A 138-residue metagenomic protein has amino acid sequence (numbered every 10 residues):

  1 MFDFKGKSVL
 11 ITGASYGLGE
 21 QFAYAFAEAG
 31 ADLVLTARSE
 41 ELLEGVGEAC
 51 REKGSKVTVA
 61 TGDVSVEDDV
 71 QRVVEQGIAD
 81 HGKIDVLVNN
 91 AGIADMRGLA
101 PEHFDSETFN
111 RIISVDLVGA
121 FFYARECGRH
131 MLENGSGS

Functional and structural regions predicted by a protein language model:
K7, S55-K56, K83-I84, M131-S138: Active-site loop of short-chain dehydrogenase/reductase
S15-Y16: Conserved glycine-rich cofactor-binding loop
A31-V46: Conserved glycine-rich Rossmann-like NAD(P)H-binding loop of the short-chain dehydrogenase/reductase
T61-V73, S106: The beta1-alpha1 cofactor-binding region of Rossmann-like NAD(H)/NADP(H)-dependent oxidoreductases
A91-M96: Conserved NAD(P)H cofactor-binding loop of Rossmann-fold oxidoreductase domains
G98-P101, D105-N110: Substrate-binding pocket helix/loop in short-chain dehydrogenase/reductase
A124-R125: A short, exposed helix-loop element centered on a Lys and neighboring polar residues
